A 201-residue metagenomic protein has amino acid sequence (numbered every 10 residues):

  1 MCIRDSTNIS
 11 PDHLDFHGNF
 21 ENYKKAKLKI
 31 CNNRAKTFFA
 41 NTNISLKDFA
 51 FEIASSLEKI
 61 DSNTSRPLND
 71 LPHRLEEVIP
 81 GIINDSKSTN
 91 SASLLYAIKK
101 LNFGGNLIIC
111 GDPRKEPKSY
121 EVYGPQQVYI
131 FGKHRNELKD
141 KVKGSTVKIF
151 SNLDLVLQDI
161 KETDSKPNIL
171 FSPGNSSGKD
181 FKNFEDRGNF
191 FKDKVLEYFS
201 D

Functional and structural regions predicted by a protein language model:
R4-I44, K179-E185: Flexible active-site lid/hinge loop adjacent to a nucleotide/diphosphate and Mg2+-phosphate binding pocket
T7, Y23, D85, L107 (+3 more regions): Residue-level signal for inorganic ion chemistry
P11-D12, I44, T89, D112-R114 (+2 more regions): Short glycine-rich anion-binding loops that position phosphate/pyrophosphate groups of nucleotides and phosphorylated
E21-K24, Y120-G124, F184-F191: Charged helix-capping and loop-helix junction motifs
S45-Q127: Nucleotide phosphate-binding/pyrophosphate-handling subdomain across enzymes that bind or process nucleotide phosphates
S91-A92, E116-P117, E137-D140, S177-F181: Short active-site-adjacent structural elements
P113-N168: C-terminal helical cap/extension that packs against the catalytic core of soluble nucleotide-cofactor enzymes
P173-D201: Glycine/aspartate-rich loop-and-adjacent alpha/beta segment that forms the canonical ThDP
